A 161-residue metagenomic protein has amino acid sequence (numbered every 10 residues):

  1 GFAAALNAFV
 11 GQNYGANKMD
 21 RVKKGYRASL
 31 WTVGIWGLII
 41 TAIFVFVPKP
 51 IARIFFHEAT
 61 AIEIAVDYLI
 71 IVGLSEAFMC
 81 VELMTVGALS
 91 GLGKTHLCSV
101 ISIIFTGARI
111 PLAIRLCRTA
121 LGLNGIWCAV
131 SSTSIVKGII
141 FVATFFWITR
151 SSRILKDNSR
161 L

Functional and structural regions predicted by a protein language model:
G1-F46, M79-I101: Small-residue-rich hydrophobic transmembrane alpha-helices
V33, L69-V72, E76, S102-I103 (+1 more regions): Residue-level recognition of transmembrane alpha-helices in multi-pass small-molecule transporters/permeases
W36, I40, F44, S75 (+2 more regions): Alpha-helical transmembrane segments of multipass membrane proteins
I39-I62, V66: Short membrane-interface helical motifs at transmembrane helix boundaries in multi-pass membrane transporters
F44, G87, A113, C117 (+1 more regions): Structural signal for membrane-spanning alpha-helices in multi-pass inner-membrane proteins, emphasizing helix cores
P48, I54, E63, H96 (+2 more regions): Membrane-interface helix-loop junctions in multi-pass transport and translocation proteins
A59-T85: Alpha-helical transmembrane segments of multi-pass membrane proteins
I148-L161: Cytosolic juxtamembrane C-terminal amphipathic helix followed by a basic/polar low-complexity tail immediately after
